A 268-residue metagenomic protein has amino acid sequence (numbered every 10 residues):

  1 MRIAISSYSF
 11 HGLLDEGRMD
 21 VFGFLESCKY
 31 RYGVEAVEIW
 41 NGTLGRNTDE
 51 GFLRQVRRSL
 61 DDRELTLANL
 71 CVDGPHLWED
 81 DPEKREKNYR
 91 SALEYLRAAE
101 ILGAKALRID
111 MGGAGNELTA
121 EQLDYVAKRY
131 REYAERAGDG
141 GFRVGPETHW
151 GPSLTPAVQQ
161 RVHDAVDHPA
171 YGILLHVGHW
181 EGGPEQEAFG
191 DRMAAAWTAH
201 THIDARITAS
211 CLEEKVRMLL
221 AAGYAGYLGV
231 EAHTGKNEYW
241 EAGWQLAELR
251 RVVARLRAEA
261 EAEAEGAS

Functional and structural regions predicted by a protein language model:
M1-G33, D61, G103, K128 (+1 more regions): Histidine-acidic metal/acid-base catalytic patches
S9-L13, G42-L44, G74-L77, G113-N116 (+1 more regions): A short, flexible beta-alpha/helix-coil linker loop
G17, D49, D81-N88, T119-Q122 (+3 more regions): Residue-level preference for long, well-ordered alpha-helices that form the structural scaffold of enzyme catalytic
M19, L44-L53: Aromatic- and glycine-enriched glycan-recognition loops and surfaces that form the carbohydrate-binding subsites
E26, R54-Q55, S59-V72, H76-I173 (+3 more regions): Active-site acidic/histidine proton-transfer and metal-coordination neighborhood in alpha/beta enzyme cores
R31-T48: N-terminal substrate-binding region of glycoside hydrolase catalytic domains
A36-E38, N69-C71, R108, G145 (+2 more regions): Conserved beta-strand positions in the central sheet of alpha/beta enzyme cores
T48, N116-T119, S210-C211: Active-site-adjacent beta->alpha loops and helix N-cap segments on the catalytic face of soluble alpha/beta enzymes
